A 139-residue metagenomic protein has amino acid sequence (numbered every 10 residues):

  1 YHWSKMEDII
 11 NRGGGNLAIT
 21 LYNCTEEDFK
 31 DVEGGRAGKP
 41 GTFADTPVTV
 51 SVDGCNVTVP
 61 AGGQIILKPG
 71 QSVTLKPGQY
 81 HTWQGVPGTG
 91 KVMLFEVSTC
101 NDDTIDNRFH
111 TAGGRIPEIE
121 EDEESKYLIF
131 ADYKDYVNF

Functional and structural regions predicted by a protein language model:
Y1, C55-N56, K68-T74: Short, solvent-exposed secondary-structure boundary motifs
Y1-D8, R12-G13: A short beta-loop-beta micro-motif enriched in histidine and acidic residues
K5, D53, A61-G62, P69: Short, solvent-exposed loop/turn positions at domain surfaces that link secondary-structure elements or cap domain
D8-I9, I19-T20, V73-L75, Y80-G88 (+1 more regions): Short beta-strand His + acidic residue motifs that chelate non-heme Fe in jelly-roll/DSBH and cupin folds
G13-G14, P69, P77: Short, flexible surface segments
G14-T20, C24: Transmembrane alpha-helix/helix-exit interface in multi-pass inner-membrane proteins
L17-A18, F43, P47, Q64-I66 (+2 more regions): Conserved, well-structured core segments that form or line functional sites
E26-P60, Q84-F139: Double-stranded beta-helix
